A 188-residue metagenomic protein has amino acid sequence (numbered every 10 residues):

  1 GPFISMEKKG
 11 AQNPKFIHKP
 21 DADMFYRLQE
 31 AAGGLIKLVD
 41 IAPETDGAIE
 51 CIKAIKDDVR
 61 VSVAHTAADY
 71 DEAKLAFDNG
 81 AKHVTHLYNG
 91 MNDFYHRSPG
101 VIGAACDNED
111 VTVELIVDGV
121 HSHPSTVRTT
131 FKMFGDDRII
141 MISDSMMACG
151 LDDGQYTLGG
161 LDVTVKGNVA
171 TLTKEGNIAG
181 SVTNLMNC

Functional and structural regions predicted by a protein language model:
G1-P99, G150: Histidine/acidic-residue-rich, glycine-tolerant segments that coordinate divalent metal ions
C51, V63, E72-C188: Active-site-adjacent C-terminal substructures of enzyme catalytic domains
